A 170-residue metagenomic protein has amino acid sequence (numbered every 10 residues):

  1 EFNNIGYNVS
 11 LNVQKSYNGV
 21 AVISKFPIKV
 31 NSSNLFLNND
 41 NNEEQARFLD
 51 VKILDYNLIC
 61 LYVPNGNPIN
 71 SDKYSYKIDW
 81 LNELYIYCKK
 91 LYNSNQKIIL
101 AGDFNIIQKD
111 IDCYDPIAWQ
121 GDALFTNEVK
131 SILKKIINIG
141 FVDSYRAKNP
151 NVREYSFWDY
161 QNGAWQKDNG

Functional and structural regions predicted by a protein language model:
E1-P68: Structured beta-strand-rich core segments of catalytic domains in phosphoester-bond hydrolases
I5-N8, W80-N169: Metal-dependent phosphoesterases centered on the DNase I-like endonuclease/exonuclease/phosphatase
V20, K73, K97-I99: A residue-level structural signature of the nucleotidyltransferase/glycosyltransferase Rossmann-like core
F36-N39, P64-L81, I117-D122: Surface-exposed cleft-lining segments at the edges of enzyme active sites
E44-A46, I53, S75-D79, E83: Residues forming well-ordered secondary-structure scaffolds
C60, N70-S71, K89, N93: Active-site acidic/histidine proton-transfer and metal-coordination neighborhood in alpha/beta enzyme cores
